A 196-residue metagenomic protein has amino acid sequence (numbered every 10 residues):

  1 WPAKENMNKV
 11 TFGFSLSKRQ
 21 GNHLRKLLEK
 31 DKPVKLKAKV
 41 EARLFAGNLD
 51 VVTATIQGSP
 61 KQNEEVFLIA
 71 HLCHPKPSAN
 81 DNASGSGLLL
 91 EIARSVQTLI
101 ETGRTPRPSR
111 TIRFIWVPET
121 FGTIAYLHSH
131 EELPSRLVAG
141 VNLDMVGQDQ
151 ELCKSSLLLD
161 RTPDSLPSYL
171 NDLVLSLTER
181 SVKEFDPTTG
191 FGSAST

Functional and structural regions predicted by a protein language model:
P2-N82, E91-R94, T98-R104: Soluble metallo-hydrolase cores and metallopeptidase-like ectodomains found primarily in the secretory/periplasmic
A3, T11, G21-N22, K61 (+1 more regions): Metal-dependent peptidase/peptidase-like ectodomains
K32-P33, Q62-V66, P108-I112, P134-A139: Loop/turn elements at helix/coil->beta-strand transitions in domains of secreted/extracellular proteins
G85: Conserved catalytic-core segment of nucleotide-activated headgroup transferases in glycan assembly
L88: C-terminal, active-site-flanking charged/polar segments
S95-A125, L133: Short helix-loop-beta-strand segments that form the rim/entrance of peptidase-like active sites
